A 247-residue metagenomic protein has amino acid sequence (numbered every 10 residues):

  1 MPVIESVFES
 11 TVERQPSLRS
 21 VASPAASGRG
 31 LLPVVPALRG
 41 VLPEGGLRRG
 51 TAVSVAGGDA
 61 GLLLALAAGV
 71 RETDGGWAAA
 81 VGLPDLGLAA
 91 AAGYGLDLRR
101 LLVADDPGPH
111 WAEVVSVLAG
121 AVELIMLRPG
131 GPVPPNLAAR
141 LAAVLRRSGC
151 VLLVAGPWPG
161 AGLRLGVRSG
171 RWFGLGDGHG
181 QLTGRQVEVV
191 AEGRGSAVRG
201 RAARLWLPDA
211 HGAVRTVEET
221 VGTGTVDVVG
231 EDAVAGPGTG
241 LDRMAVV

Functional and structural regions predicted by a protein language model:
M1-A60, L64-A80, A235-V247: Detector for small/aliphatic-rich hydrophobic stretches
P43, R71, A119-G120, R146: Signal for well-folded cores of large energy- and translation-related assemblies
V53, A79, L102-A104, L153 (+1 more regions): Hydrophobic/aromatic beta-strand patches that form the interior of the parallel beta-sheet core in alpha/beta enzyme
G69, G95-L96, A142-V144, W206: Short, solvent-exposed amphipathic alpha-helical segments in soluble enzyme and RNA/protein-processing domains
W77-A142: Long, charge-dense
P134-V198: Replace "adjacent to P-loop NTPase cores in ATP/GTP-dependent enzymes" with "adjacent to NTP-binding cores
G170-V247: C-terminal functional extensions of proteins
